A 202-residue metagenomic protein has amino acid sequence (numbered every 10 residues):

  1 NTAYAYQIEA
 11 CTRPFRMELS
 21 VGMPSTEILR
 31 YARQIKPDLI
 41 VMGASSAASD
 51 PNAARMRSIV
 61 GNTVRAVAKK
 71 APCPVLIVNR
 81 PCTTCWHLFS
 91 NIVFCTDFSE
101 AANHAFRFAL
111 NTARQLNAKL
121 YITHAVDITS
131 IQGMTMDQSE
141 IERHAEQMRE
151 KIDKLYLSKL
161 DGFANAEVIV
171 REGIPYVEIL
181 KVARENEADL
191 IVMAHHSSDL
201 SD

Functional and structural regions predicted by a protein language model:
N1, C11-P14, S90-E142, K159-N165: Small/aliphatic-rich secondary-structure junction motif
R16-S20, L76, Y121-T123, E167-R171: General small-molecule cofactor/ligand-binding pocket signal
L19-E27, V170-E178: Charged docking surfaces used in two-component/phosphorelay signaling
V21, M56-R57, A102, R149 (+1 more regions): A conditional alpha-helix N-cap/helix-loop micro-motif detector
T26-L29, R33, N103-L110, V177-L180: Amphipathic, non-transmembrane alpha-helical secondary structure
L29-C85, K181-D202: Gly/Ser-rich helix-loop-strand patches that form or flank binding pockets for ribonucleotide-derived cofactors
S139-E150, S201: A short acidic, glycine-rich active-site loop that binds or catalyzes chemistry on phosphate/adenosine moieties
D153, I174-R184: A short, acidic, amphipathic alpha-helical segment used as a generic capping/interface helix at domain edges
